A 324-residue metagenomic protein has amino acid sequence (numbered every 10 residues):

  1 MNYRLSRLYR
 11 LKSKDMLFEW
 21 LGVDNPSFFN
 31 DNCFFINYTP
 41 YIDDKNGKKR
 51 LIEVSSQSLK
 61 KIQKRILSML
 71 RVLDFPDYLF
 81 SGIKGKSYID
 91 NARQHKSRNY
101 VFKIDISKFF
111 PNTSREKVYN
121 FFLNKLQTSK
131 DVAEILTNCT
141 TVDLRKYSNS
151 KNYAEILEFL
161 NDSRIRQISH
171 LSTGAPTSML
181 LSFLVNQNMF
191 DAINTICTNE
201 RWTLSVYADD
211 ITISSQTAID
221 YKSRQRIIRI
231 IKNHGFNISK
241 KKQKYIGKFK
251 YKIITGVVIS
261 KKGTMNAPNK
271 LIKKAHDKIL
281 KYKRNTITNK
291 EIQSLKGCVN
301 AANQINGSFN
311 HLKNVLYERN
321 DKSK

Functional and structural regions predicted by a protein language model:
M1-D43, G47-E134, N138-A175, F183-C197 (+1 more regions): Right-hand nucleic-acid polymerase module
S178: Conserved, non-catalytic sequence blocks in retroelement Pol enzymes and Pol-derived host proteins
T203-Y207: Short beta-strand
D209-Q216: Short beta-strand->loop micro-motif that forms the acidic, two-metal-ion catalytic signature in nucleotide-processing
